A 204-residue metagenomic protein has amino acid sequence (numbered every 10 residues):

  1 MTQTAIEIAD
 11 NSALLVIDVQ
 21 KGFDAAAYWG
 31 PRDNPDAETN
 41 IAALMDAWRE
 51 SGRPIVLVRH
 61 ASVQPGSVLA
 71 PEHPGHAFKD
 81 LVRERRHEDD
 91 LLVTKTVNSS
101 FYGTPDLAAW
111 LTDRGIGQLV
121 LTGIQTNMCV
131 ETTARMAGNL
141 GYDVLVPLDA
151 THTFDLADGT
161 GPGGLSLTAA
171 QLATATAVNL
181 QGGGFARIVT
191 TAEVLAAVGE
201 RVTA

Functional and structural regions predicted by a protein language model:
M1-A26, E38, V58: Hydrophobic, well-ordered secondary-structure scaffolds
T2-A13, A43-D46, E50, V68-A204: Active-site-adjacent betaalpha module
I17, R53-H60, P147: Short beta-strand segments at enzyme active-site cores
F23-A27, Q64-G66, D155: A short acidic, helix-capping loop that chelates divalent metal ions and anchors anionic groups
D24-N34, G161, L165-L167: Acidic/histidine-rich helix-loop elements that form or flank divalent-metal/phosphate-binding sites at the catalytic
Y28-L57: A short alpha/beta connector and helix-capping loop motif
I41, R59-S62, V97: Short glycine-rich, polar/acidic loop-and-turn segments at beta strand-coil junctions
